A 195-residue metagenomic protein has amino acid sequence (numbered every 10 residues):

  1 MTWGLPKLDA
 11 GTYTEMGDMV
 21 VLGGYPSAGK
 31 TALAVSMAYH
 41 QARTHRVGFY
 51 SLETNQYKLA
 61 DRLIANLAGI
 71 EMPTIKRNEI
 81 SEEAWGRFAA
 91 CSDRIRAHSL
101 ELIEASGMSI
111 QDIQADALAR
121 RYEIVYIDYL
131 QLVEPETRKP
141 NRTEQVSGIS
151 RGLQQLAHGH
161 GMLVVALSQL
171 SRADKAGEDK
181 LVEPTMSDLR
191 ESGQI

Functional and structural regions predicted by a protein language model:
L5, D9-G11, A34, H40-R121 (+1 more regions): Cytosolic-facing regulatory segments adjacent to core modules
D9-G11, Q145-I195: Phosphate-binding/switch region of NTP-binding enzymes
E15-V20, G24, H45: Pre-Walker A (Motif I) flank of P-loop NTPase domains
V21, L102, I124-Y126: Structural motif
S27: Walker A (P-loop) phosphate-binding loop of P-loop NTPases
K30-T31: Conserved lysine of the Walker
P73-S81, L100-I103, E134-S147, G177-S187: Flexible beta-alpha connector loops of hexameric P-loop NTPases
Y129: Walker B catalytic acidic pair
